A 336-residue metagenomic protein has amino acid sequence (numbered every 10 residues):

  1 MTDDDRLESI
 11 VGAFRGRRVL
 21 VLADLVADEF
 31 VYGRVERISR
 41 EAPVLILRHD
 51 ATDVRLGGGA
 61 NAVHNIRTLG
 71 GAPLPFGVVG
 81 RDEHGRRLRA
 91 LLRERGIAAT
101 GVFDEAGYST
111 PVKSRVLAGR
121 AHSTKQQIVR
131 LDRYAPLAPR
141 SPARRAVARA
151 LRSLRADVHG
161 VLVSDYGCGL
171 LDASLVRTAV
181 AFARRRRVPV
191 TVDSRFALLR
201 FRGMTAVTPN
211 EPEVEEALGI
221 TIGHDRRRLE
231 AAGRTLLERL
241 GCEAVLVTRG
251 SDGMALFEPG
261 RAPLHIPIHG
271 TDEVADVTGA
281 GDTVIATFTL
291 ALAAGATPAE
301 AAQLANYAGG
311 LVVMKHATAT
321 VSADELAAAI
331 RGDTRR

Functional and structural regions predicted by a protein language model:
D4, I10, G16-V19, A27-L162 (+1 more regions): Conserved N-terminal subdomain of the carbohydrate kinase-like
L20-L22, R130, H159-L162, T191 (+2 more regions): Structural motif
L25, Y166, T283: Active-site metal-binding loops of divalent metal-dependent hydrolases
R37-A42, M204-E213, G253-G281, A327-R335: Flexible glycine/proline-rich, aromatic-decorated loop/lid segments
L162, A179, V190-R200, V214 (+2 more regions): Extended, hydrophobic alpha-helical segments in both membrane/secreted and soluble proteins
C168-P263: Conserved phosphate/ATP/ADP-binding segment of small-molecule kinases
R239-E243, H269-D333: Conserved post-catalytic alpha-helical subdomain immediately downstream of the catalytic base and nucleotide-binding
